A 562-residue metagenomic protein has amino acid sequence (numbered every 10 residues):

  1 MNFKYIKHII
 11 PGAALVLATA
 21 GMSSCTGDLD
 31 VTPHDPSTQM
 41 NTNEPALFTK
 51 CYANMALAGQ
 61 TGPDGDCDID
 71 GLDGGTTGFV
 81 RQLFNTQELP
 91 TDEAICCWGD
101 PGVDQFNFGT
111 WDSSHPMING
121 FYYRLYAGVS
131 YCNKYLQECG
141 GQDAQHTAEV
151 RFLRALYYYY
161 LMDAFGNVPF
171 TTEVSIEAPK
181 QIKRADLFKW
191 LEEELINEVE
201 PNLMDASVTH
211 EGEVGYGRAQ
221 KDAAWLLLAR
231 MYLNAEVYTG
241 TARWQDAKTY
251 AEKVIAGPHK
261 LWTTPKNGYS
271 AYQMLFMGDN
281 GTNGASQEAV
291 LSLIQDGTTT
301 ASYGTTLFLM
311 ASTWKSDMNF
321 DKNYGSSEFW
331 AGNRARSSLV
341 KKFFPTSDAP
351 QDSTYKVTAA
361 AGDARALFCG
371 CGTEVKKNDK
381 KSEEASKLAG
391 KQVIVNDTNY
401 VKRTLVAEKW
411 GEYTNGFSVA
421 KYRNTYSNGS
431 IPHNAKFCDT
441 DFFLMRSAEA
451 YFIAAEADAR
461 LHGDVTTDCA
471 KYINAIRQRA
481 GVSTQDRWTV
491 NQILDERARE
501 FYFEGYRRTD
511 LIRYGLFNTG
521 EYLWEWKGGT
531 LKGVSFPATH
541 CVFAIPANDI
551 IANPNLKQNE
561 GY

Functional and structural regions predicted by a protein language model:
A20-S24: C-terminal motif of bacterial Sec signal peptides marking the signal peptidase cleavage site
C25-G78, N553-Y562: Membrane-proximal, proline-rich intrinsically disordered regions
C25-T26, V31, N41-P45, I95 (+7 more regions): Long, intrinsically disordered, low-complexity segments
P45, T49, A53-G59, E93-F165 (+3 more regions): Conserved, well-structured interaction surfaces
G102-D112, M117-G120, K342-R446: Flexible, polar/acidic helix-loop-strand segments at domain edges
Y160-P169, N234-G240, H462-G463: Short coil/turn linking the two alpha-helices of tandem helical-hairpin repeats
